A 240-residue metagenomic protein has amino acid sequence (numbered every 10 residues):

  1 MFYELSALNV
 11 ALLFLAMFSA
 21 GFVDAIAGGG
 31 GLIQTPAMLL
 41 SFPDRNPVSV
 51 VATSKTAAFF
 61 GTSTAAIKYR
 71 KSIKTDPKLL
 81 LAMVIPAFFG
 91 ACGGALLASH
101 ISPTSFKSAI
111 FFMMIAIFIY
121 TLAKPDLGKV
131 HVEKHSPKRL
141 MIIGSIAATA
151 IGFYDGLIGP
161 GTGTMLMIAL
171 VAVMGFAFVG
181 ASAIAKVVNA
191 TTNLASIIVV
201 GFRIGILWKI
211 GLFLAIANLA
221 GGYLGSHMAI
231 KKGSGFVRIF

Functional and structural regions predicted by a protein language model:
M1-N46, H131-S182, L212: Selected transmembrane alpha-helices and immediately adjacent juxtamembrane segments of polytopic inner-membrane
V10, F14, K55, F111-M114 (+2 more regions): Residues within membrane-spanning alpha-helices of integral membrane proteins, especially the hydrophobic core/packing
M17, P36, S54-K55, M83-V84 (+5 more regions): Residue-level recognition of transmembrane alpha-helices in multi-pass small-molecule transporters/permeases
R45-S54, K78-A82, G175-K186: Membrane-interface alpha-helices at helix entry/exit sites of multi-pass transporters
A52-S105, N193-F240: Selective hydrophobic functional segments
F60, I115-L122, A169-G175, L219-Y223: Alpha-helical transmembrane segments and their membrane-interface exit regions
T64-K74, A95, F111-S136: Transmembrane helix exit motif
